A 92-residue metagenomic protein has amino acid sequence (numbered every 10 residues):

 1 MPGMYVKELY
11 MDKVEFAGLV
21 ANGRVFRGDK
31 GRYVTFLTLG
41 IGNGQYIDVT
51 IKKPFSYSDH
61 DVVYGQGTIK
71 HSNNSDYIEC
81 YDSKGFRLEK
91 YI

Functional and structural regions predicted by a protein language model:
M1-K13: Short boundary/loop segments of OB/S1/cold-shock single-stranded nucleic-acid-binding domains
M11-G31: Structural detector for short beta-strands of small beta-barrel domains
V14-A21, H60-H71: OB-fold and OB-like beta-barrel modules that bind single-stranded nucleic acids
G23, G42-G44, S72: Short coil/turn motifs at secondary-structure junctions
F26-G28, K52-P54, T68-S72: Short beta-strand micro-motifs enriched in acidic
Y33-L37, D76-I78: Short beta-strand micro-motifs in enzyme catalytic cores
T38-D59: Beta-strand/loop nucleic-acid-binding surfaces
K70-I92: OB-fold/S1-family single-stranded nucleic acid-binding modules
